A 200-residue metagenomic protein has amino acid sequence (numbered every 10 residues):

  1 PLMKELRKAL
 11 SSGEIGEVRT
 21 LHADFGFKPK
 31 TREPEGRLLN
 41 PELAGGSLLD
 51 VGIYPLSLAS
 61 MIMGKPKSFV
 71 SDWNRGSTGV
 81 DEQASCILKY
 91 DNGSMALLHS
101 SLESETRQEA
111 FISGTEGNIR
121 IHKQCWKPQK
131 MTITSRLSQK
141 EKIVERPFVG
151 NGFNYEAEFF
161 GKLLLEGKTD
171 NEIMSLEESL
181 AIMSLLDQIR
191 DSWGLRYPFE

Functional and structural regions predicted by a protein language model:
P1-F69: Predominantly a Rossmann-like dinucleotide-binding segment in NAD(P)-dependent oxidoreductases
L43-L49, K142-N151: A short glycine-threonine-serine/GTX helix/turn-capping micro-motif
L49, I53, G150-N154, I173: Electropositive phosphate-/nucleotide-binding environments in soluble metabolic enzymes
S57-K130, P147, G152, F160-E166: Contiguous beta-strand/loop segments that form the cofactor/metal-binding neighborhood of enzyme cores
D91, K162-E200: C-terminal helix-rich "cap/oligomerization" subdomain common to oxidoreductases
N92, L137-Q139: Solvent-exposed strand-loop boundary residues in beta-sheet-rich modules
